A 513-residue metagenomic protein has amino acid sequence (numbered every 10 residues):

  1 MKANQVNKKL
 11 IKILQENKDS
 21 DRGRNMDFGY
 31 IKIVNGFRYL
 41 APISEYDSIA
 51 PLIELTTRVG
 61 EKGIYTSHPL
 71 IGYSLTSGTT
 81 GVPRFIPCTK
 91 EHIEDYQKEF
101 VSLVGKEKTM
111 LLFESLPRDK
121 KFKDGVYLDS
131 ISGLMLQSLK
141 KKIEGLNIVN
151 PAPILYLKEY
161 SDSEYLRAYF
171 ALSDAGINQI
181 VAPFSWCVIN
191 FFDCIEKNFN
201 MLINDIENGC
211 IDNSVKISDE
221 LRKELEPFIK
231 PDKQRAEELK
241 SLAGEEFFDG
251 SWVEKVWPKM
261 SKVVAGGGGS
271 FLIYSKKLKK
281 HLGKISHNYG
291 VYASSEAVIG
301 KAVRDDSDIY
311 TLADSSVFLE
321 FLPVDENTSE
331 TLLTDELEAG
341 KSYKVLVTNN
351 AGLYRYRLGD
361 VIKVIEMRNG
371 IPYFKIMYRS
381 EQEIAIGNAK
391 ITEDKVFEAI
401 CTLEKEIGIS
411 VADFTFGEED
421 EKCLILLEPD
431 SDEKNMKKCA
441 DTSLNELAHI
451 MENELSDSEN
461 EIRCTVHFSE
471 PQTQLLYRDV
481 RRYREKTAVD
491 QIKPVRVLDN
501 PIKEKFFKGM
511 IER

Functional and structural regions predicted by a protein language model:
M1-Y30, V34-R38, T109-K259, A265-I285 (+1 more regions): AMP-binding adenylation
K8-K12, E16-Y73, F85-C88, D95 (+2 more regions): Active-site diphosphate/adenylate-binding microenvironment
G63-S67, G78, A171-S173: Short, charge-rich binding segments
Y73-I86, F191: Conserved adenylation A10 loop of the ANL superfamily
T76-T79, L278, A293: Conserved S/T- and glycine-rich ATP-binding loop of Class I adenylate-forming
H92, V181-A182, Y289-A293: Active-site nucleophile and cofactor-binding loops and adjacent substrate-binding regions of central metabolic enzymes
E94-D95, Y292-D305, E418-D420: Beta-rich nucleic-acid/ligand-interaction surfaces
E99-L103, F192, I273-K277, E296-V303: Adenylate-forming
